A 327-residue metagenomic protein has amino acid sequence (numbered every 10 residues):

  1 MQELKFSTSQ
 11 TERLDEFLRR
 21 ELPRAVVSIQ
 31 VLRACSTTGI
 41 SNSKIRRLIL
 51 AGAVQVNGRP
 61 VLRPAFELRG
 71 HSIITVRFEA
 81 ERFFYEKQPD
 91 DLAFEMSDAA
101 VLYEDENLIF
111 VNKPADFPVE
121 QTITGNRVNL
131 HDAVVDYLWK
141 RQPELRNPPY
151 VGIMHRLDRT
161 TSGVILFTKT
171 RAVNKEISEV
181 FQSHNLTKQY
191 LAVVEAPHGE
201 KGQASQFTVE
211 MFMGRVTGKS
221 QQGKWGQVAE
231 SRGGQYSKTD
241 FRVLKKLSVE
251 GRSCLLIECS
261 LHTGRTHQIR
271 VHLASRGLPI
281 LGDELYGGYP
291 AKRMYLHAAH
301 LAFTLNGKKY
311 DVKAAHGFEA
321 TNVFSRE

Functional and structural regions predicted by a protein language model:
M1-E327: RNA pseudouridine synthases
